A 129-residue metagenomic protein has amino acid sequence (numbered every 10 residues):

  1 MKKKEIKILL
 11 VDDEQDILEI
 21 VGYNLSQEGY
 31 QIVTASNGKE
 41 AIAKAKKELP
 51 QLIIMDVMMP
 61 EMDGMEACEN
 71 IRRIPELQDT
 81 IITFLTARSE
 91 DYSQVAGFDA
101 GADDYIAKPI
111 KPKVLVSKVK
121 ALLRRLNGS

Functional and structural regions predicted by a protein language model:
D12, D56, T86: Active-site residues of response regulator receiver
E19-Q27: Charged docking surfaces used in two-component/phosphorelay signaling
G29-S36, K44: Short hydrophobic/Thr-rich beta-strand motif most characteristic of the beta2 strand and flanking loop of CheY-like
E48-I54: Active-site beta3 strand of CheY-like receiver
M59: Receiver (REC) domain active-site loop signature in two-component systems and cognate sites in sensor histidine kinases
P109-K120: C-terminal output helix
